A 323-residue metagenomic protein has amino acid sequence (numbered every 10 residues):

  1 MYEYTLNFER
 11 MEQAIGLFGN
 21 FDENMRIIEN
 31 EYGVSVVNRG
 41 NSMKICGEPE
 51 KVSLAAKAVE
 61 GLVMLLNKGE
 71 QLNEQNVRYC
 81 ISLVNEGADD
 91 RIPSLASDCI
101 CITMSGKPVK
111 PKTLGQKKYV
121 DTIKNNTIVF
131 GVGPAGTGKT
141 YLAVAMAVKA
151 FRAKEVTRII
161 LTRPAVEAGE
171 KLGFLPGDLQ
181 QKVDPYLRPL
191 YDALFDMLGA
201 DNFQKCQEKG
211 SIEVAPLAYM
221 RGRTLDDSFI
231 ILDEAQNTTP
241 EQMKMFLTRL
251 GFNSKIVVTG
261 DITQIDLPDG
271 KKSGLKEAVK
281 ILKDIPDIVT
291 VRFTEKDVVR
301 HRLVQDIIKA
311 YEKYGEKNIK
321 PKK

Functional and structural regions predicted by a protein language model:
M1-G16: Short glycine-/aliphatic-rich beta-strand segments at the starts of folded cytosolic domains
Y2, E70, A88-I92, K124 (+1 more regions): Intrinsically disordered, low-complexity mixed-charge segments
F8-R10, N38-G40, G47, R163 (+2 more regions): Flexible glycine-/small-residue-rich
Q13-N30: Short amphipathic alpha-helix segments
E29-V37: A short, structured beta-strand/loop element
V37-A96: Interdomain "pre-motor" coupling segment immediately N-terminal to P-loop NTPase/helicase cores
E86-K107, P111-L114: Conserved loop-to-helix interface motifs that mediate assembly, gating, or partner/ligand docking in ancient ring
M104-Q116, T122-L232, Q236-K323: Conserved helicase motor core of SF1/SF2 NTP-dependent helicases
